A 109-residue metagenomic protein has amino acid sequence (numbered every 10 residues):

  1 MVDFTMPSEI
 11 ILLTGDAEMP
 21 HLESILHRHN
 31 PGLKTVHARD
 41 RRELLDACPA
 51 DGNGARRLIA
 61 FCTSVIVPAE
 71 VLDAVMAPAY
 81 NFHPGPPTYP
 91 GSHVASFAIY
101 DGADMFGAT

Functional and structural regions predicted by a protein language model:
M1-T109: One-carbon transfer enzymes
